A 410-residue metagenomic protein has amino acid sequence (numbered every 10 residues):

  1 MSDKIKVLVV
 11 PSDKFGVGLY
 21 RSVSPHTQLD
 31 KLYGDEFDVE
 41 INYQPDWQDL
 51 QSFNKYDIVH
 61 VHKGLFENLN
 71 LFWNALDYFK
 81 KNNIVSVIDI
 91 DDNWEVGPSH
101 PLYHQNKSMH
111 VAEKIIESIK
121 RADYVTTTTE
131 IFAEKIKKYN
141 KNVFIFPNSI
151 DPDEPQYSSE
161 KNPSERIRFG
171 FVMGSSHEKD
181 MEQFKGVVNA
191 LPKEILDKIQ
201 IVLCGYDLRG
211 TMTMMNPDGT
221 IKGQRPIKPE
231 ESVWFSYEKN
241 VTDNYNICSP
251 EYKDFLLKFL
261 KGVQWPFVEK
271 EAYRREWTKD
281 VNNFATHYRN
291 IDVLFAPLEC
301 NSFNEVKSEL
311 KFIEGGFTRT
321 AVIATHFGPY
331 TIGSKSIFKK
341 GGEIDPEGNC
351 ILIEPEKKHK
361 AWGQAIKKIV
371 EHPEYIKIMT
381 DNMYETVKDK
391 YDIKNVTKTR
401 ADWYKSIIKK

Functional and structural regions predicted by a protein language model:
M1-F66, M214-N216: N-terminal pre-catalytic "stem/leader" segment of glycosyltransferase-like enzymes
D13-Q28, D151-Y157, N162-F284: Conserved catalytic-core segment of nucleotide-activated headgroup transferases in glycan assembly
Y78, Q105-Y124: Membrane-proximal helix-turn-helix segments that form the acceptor-binding/catalytic region of lipid-linked
K120-Q156: Donor nucleotide-sugar binding/catalytic pocket of nucleotide-sugar-dependent glycosyltransferases
K179, Y273, W277-H287, D292-G316 (+1 more regions): Nucleotide-sugar-dependent
I332-K367: Change "using UDP/GDP/dTDP sugars" to "using nucleotide sugars
Q364, K368, Y375-K390, T399: A short, well-ordered alpha-helix in the C-terminal region of glycosyltransferases
K368, H372, I393-K410: C-terminal alpha-helical cap of glycosyltransferases
